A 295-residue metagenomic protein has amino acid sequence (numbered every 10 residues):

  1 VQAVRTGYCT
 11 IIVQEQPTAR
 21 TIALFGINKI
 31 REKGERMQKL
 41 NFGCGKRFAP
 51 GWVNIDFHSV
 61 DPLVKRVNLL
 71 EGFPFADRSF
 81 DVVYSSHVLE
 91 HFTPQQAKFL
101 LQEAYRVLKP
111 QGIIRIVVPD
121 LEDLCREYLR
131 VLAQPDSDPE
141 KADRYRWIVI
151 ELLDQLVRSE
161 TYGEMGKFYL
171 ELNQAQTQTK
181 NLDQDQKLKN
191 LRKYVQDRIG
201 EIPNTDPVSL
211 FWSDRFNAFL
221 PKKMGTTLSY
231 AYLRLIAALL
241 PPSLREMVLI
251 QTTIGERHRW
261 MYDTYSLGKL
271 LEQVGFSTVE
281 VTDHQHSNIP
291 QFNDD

Functional and structural regions predicted by a protein language model:
E15-R36: Short, Lys/Arg-enriched N-terminal segments with co-localized hydrophobic residues within the first ~10-30 amino acids
Q38-G72: Class I SAM-dependent methyltransferase SAM/SAH-binding core
L70-V82: A short acidic, Gly/Pro-enriched loop at the edge of an enzyme's catalytic core that lines a small-molecule cofactor
V82-V88, A97: A short beta-strand submotif of the Rossmann-like class I SAM-dependent methyltransferase core that lines
H91-F92: A short His-aromatic
Q96-F99, I113-D295: S-adenosyl-L-methionine-dependent methyltransferase catalytic module, highlighting the catalytic core
K98-P110: A short glycine-rich, Lys/Arg-flanked "PGG" loop and its adjoining helix->strand segment in the class I
